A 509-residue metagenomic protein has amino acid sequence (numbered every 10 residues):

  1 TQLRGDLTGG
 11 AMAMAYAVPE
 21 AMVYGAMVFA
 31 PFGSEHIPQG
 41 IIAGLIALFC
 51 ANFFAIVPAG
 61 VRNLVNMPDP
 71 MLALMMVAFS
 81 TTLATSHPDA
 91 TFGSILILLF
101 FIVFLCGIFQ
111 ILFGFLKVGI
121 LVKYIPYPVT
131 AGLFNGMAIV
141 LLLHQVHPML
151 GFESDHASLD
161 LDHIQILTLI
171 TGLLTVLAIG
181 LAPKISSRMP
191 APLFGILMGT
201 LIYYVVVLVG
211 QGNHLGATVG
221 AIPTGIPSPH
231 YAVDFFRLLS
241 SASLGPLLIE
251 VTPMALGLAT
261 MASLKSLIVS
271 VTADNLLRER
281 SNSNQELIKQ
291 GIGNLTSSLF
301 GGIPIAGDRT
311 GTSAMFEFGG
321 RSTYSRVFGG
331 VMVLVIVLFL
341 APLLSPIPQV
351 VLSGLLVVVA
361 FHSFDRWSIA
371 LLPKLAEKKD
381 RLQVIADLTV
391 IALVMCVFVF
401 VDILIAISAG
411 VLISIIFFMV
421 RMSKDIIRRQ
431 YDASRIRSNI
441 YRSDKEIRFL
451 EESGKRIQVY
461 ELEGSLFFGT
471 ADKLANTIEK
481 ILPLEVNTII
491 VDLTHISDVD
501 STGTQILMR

Functional and structural regions predicted by a protein language model:
T1-R429, A433-S434: Transmembrane helical cores of multi-pass ion-transport proteins
Q430-R509: Structured cytosolic domains appended to multi-pass membrane proteins
